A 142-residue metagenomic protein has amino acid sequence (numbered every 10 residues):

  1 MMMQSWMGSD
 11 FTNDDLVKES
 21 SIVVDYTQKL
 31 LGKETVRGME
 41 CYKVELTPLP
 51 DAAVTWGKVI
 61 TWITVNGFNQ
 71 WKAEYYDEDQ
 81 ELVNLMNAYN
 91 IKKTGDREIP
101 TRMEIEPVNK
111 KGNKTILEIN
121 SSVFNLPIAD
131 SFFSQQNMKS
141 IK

Functional and structural regions predicted by a protein language model:
M1: Phosphate-backbone binding interfaces of nucleic-acid-interacting proteins
Q4, G8, D15-V17, S21 (+1 more regions): Gly/Pro-enriched, hydrophobic low-complexity segments that function as extracytoplasmic propeptides/linkers
I22-Y26: Surface-exposed beta-loop interaction hotspot
L31-K33: Beta-strand-rich interaction surfaces with strong enrichment in secreted/lumenal proteins
N137-M138: Short, low-complexity polar/charged micro-motifs in intrinsically disordered terminal tails
I141-K142: Short, solvent-exposed mixed-charge patches
